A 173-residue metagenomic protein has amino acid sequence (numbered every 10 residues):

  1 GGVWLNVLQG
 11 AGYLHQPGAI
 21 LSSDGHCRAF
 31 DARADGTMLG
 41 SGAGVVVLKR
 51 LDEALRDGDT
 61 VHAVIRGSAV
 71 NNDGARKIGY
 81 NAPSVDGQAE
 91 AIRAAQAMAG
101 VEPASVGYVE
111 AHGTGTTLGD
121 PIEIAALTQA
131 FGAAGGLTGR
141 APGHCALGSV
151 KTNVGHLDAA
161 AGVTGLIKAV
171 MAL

Functional and structural regions predicted by a protein language model:
G1-L173: Condensing-enzyme catalytic core of the thiolase-fold
